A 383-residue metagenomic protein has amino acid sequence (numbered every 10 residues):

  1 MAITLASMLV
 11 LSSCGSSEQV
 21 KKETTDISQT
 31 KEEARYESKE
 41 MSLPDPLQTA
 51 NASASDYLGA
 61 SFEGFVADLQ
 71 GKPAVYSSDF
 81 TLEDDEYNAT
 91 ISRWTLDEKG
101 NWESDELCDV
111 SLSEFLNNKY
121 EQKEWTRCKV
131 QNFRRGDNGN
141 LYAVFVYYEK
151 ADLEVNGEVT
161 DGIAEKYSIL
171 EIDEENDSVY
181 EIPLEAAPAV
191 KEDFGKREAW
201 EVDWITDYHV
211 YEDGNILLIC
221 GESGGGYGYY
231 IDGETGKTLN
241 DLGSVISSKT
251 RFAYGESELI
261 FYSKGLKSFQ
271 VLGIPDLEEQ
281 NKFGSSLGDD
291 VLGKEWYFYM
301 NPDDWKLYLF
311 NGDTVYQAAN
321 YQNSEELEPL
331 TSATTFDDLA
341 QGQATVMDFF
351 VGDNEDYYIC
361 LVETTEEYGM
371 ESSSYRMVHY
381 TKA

Functional and structural regions predicted by a protein language model:
V10-S13: C-terminal motif of bacterial Sec signal peptides marking the signal peptidase cleavage site
G15-S17: Bacterial signal peptide processing site
M41-S55, E103-W125, Y180-E201, F283-V291 (+1 more regions): Surface-exposed loop and turn segments in beta-propeller and other repeat-based domains that flank or scaffold
N51-A89: Beta-strand-rich domains and repeat architectures in extracellular enzymes and scaffolds, especially beta-propellers
Y57-D68, E124-R134, A189-V210, G243-S257 (+2 more regions): Repeated scaffold domains used in trafficking and secretory/extracellular systems, primarily beta-propellers
D79-D85, Y147-E154, E222-G225, L266-S268 (+2 more regions): Short glycine/acidic-enriched loop and turn motifs that connect beta-strands
A89-D97, D161-E175, G228-D232, S372-K382: Beta-propeller blade signature
D348-A383: Blade-level signature of beta-propeller repeat domains, shared across WD40, Kelch, NHL, RCC1 and BNR/Asp-box propellers
